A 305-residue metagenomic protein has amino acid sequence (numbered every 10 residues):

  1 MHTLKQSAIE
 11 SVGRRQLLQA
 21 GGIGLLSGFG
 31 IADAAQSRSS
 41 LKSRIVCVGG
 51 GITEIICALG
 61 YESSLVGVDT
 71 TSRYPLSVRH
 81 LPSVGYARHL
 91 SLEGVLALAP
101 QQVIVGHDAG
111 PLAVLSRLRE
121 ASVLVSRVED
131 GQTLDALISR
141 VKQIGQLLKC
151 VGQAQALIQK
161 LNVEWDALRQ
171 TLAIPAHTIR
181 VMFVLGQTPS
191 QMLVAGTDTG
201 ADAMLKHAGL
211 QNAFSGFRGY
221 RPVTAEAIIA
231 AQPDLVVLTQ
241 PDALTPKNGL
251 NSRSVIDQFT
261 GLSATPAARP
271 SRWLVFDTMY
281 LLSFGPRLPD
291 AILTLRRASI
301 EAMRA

Functional and structural regions predicted by a protein language model:
M1-G13, I23: N-terminal secretory signal peptides
A32-S37: Boundary at the C-terminal end of the N-terminal hydrophobic targeting segment
S39-R44, Q102, A113-S190, Q211-G216 (+2 more regions): Extracytoplasmic substrate-binding proteins
R44-A113, Q240, L244, F259-L262: A short, structured surface patch at a secondary-structure boundary
L92-A99, T224-Q232: Short helices/loops that flank or line small-molecule/ion binding pockets
Q102, D234-L235: Short, Asp-centered acidic motifs that coordinate Mg2+ and/or phosphate in catalytic or ligand-binding sites
P111-E120, V237-I256: A ligand-binding cleft/hinge motif common to bilobed small-molecule-binding domains
A195-Y220, Q240: His/Asp/Glu-enriched short active-site or ligand-binding loop at hydrolase and phosphoryl-transfer sites
